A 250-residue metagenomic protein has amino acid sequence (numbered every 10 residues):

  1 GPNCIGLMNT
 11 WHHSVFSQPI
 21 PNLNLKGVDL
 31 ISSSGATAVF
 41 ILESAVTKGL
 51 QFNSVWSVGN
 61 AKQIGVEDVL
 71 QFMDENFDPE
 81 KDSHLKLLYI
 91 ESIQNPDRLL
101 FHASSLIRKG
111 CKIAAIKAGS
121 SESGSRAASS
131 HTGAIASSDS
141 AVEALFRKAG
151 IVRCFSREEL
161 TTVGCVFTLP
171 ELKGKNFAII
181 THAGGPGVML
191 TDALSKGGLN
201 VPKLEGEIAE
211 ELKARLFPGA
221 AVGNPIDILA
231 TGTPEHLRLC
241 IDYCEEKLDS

Functional and structural regions predicted by a protein language model:
G1-S250: Catalytic-core regions of core metabolic enzymes, especially those transforming organic acids/acyl-group intermediates
